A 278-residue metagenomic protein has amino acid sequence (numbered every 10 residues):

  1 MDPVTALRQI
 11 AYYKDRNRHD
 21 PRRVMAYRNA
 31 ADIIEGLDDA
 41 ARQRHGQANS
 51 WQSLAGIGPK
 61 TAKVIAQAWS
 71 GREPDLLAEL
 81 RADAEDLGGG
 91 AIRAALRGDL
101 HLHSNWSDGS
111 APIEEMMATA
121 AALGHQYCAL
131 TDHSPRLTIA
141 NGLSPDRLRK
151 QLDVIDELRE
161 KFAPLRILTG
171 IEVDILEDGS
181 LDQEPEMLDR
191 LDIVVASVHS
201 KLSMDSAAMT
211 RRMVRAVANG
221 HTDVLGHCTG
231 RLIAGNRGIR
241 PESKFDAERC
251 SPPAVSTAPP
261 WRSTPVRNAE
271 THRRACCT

Functional and structural regions predicted by a protein language model:
M1-A91: Long, highly charged, low-complexity intrinsically disordered interaction regions that mediate electrostatic DNA/RNA
L7-Q9, L130-P135: Short acidic (Asp/Glu) and glycine-rich catalytic loops that position anionic groups and cofactors
K60-L102, W106-E115, T119-A121, Q126-Y127 (+2 more regions): Extended substrate/RNA-proximal surfaces in nucleic-acid metabolism proteins
R262-A269: Short acidic/histidine-rich active-site segments
A275-T278: Short, intrinsically disordered, charge-balanced linker/junction segments flanking boundaries in proteins
